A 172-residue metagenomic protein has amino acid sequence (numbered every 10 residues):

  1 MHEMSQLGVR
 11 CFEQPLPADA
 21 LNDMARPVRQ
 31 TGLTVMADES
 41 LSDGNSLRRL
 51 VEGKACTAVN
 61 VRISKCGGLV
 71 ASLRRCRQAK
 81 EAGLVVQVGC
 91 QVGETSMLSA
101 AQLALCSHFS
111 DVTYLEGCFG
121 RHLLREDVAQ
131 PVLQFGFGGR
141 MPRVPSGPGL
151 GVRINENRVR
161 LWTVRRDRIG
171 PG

Functional and structural regions predicted by a protein language model:
M1-C11, A18: Alpha/beta enzyme core
H2, D19-M36, S42-M141: Shared catalytic-loop signature of beta/alpha-barrel
S5-G8, C106-S110, T163-R166: Structural signal for hydrophobic packing residues in well-ordered secondary-structure cores of soluble enzyme domains
Q14, A37, R62, V92 (+1 more regions): Hydrophobic alpha-helical scaffolding
H122-G172: C-terminal extensions of enzymes
